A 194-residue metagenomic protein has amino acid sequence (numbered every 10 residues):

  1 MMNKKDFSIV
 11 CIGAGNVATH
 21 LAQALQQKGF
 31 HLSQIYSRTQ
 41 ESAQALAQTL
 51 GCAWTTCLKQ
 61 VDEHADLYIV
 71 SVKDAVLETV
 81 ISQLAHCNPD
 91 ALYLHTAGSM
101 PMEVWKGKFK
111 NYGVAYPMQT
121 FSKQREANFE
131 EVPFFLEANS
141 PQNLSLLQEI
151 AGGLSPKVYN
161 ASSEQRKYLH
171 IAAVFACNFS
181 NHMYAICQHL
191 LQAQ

Functional and structural regions predicted by a protein language model:
M1-T56: NAD(P)+-binding Rossmann beta1-loop-alpha1 motif at the extreme N-terminus of oxidoreductases
M2-K4, V61, R125-N128, A151: Solvent-exposed alpha-helices and their adjacent loops that cap or buttress functional pockets in soluble metabolic
K5-S8, D90, E131: Phosphate-coordination loops involved in phosphoryl transfer and adenosine-cofactor binding
I9-C11, V70, L136: Hydrophobic Val/Ile/Leu positions in short beta-strands of Rossmann-like dinucleotide-binding domains
F30-H31, K110, P156: Short phosphate-binding/catalytic loops that engage adenosine nucleotides
Q40, L50-E126, L147: Rossmann-like NAD(P)(H) cofactor-binding subdomain of soluble oxidoreductases
S42-T49, E126-Q194: Internal alpha-helical scaffold of NAD(P)-dependent oxidoreductase catalytic cores
